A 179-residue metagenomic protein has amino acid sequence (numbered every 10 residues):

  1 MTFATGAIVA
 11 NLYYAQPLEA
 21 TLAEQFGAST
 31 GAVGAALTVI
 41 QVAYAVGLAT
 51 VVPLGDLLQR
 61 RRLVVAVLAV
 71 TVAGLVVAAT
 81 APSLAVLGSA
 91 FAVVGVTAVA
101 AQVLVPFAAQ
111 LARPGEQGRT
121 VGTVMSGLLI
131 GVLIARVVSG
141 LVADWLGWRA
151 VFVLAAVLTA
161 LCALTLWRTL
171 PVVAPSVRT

Functional and structural regions predicted by a protein language model:
F3-T30, L48: Extracytoplasmic
T5, L37, Q41, L68 (+3 more regions): Small-residue-rich transmembrane alpha-helices and their cytosolic helix-loop interfaces in multi-pass secondary
T5, L68, V72-L75, A90-F91 (+1 more regions): A generic transmembrane-helix signature of 12-TM secondary carrier transporters
Y13, Q41-A49, V99, V132-L133: Residue-level signature of mid-helix packing/kink "hotspots" within the transmembrane helices of 12-pass Major
V46-L84: Conserved MFS/SLC helix-loop-helix module at the cytosolic interface between two early adjacent transmembrane helices
L84-V86, E116, G122-L170: Helix-loop-helix hairpin linking two adjacent transmembrane segments in secondary transporters
A90-L128: Cytoplasmic helix-loop-helix junction between adjacent transmembrane helices in 12-TM secondary transporters
W167-T179: Flexible cytoplasmic inter-helical loops of multi-pass small-molecule transporters
